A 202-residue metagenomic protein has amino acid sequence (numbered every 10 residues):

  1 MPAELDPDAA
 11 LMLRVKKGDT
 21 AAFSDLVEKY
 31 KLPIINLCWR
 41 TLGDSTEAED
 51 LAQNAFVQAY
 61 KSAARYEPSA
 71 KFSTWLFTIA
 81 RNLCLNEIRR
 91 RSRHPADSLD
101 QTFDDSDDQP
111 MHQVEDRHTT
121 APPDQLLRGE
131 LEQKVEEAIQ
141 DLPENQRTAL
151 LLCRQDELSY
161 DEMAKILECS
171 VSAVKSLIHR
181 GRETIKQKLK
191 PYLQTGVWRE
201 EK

Functional and structural regions predicted by a protein language model:
M1-A3, K16-D25, I35-N54, V171 (+2 more regions): Short, charged helix-capping/linker segments at alpha-helix termini
P2-E4, A96-D100, K134-E137, K165-E168 (+1 more regions): C-terminal edge and immediately downstream basic/flexible tail or linker adjoining helix-turn-helix-like DNA-binding
D6, L13, K17-T20, S92 (+6 more regions): Amphipathic alpha-helical segment used for protein-protein interaction
K16-K17, R40-D44, F56-K71, R90-R91: Sigma70-family region 2
V27-S45, S62, I139, T184 (+1 more regions): Amphipathic, Lys/Arg- and hydrophobic-enriched alpha-helical face
D50-V57, A70-N82: Structural recognition of an alpha-helix C-terminal capping motif at a helix-to-coil junction
A64-P68, T78-L99, P191: Arg/Lys-rich amphipathic alpha helix in sigma70-family domain 2
L85, A138, Q146, L152-Q155 (+2 more regions): DNA-recognition helix of helix-turn-helix
